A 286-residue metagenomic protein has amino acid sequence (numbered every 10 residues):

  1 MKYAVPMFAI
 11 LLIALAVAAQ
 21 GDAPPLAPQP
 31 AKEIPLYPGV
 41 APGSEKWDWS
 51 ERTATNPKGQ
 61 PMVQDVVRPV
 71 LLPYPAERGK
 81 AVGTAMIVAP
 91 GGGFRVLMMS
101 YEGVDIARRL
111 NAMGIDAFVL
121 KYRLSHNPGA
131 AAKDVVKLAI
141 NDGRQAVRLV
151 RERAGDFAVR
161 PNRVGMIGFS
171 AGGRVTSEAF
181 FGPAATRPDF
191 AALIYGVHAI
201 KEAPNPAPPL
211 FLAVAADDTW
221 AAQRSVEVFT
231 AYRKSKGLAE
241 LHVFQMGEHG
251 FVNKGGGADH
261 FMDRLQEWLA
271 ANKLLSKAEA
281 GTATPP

Functional and structural regions predicted by a protein language model:
P6-A16: Bacterial N-terminal signal peptides
E33, P38-V70, P75-M86, G91-F157 (+1 more regions): Serine-hydrolase catalytic machinery in alpha/beta-hydrolase-like enzymes
V40, A216-T219, M246-E248: Acidic beta-to-alpha connecting loop that harbors the catalytic carboxylate
A89, I194, F244-G247: Alpha/beta-hydrolase
L138-A207: Primarily recognizes the serine-hydrolase "nucleophile elbow" in alpha/beta-hydrolase and SGNH/GDSL folds
L212-V214: Short beta-strand/loop motif that positions the catalytic acidic residue of the alpha/beta-hydrolase fold
T219-S225: Conserved alpha/beta-hydrolase "acid-adjacent" motif
S235-P286: C-terminal catalytic histidine-bearing segment of alpha/beta-hydrolase fold enzymes
